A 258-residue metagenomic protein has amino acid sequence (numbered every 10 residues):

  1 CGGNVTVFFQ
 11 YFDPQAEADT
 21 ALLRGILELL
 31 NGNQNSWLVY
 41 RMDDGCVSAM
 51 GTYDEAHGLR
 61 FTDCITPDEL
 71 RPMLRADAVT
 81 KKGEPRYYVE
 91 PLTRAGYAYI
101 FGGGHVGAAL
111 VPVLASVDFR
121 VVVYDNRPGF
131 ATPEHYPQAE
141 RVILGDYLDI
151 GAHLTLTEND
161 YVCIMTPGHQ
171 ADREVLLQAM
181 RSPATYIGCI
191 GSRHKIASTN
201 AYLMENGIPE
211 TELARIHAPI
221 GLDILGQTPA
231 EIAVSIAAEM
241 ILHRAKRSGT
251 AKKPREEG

Functional and structural regions predicted by a protein language model:
C1-N126, E134, E140, T157-Y161 (+2 more regions): Segments forming oxygen-rich coordination pockets for charged ligands
V111-P112, R173, L177: Alpha-helical segments flanking ligand/cofactor-binding loops in enzyme cores
Y124, Y161, T166-P167, L177-Y202: ADP-ribose/adenylate-binding Rossmann-like module
P128-P133, A171-D172: Short, glycine/polar-rich helix-capping loops at beta-to-alpha or helix-loop-helix junctions that flank or form
T132-Q138, N200-E205: Active-site-proximal loop->helix
E140-D146: Conserved SAM-binding strand-loop segment of SAM-dependent methyltransferases
L148-E158: Short amphipathic alpha-helix with an adjacent loop that forms part of the alpha/beta core around
I190-G258: Adenosine-phosphate binding glycine-rich loop
